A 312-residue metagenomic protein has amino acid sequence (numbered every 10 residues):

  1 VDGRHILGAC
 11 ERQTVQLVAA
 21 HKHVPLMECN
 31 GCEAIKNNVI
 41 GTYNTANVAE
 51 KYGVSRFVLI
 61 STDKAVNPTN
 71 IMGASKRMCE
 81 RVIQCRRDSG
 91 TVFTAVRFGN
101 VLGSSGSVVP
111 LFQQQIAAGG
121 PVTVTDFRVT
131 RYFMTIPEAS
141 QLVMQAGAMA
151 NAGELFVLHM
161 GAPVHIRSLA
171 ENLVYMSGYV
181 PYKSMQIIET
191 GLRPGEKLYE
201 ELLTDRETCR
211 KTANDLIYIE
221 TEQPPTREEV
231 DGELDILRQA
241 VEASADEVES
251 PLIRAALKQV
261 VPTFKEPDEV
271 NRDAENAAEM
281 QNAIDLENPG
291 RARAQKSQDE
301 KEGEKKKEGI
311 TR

Functional and structural regions predicted by a protein language model:
V1-T14: Conserved Rossmann-fold cofactor-binding substructure of NAD(P)-dependent oxidoreductases
E11, K307-E308: Low-complexity intrinsically disordered segments
Q13, S55, G153: Short acidic/polar active-site loop segments enriched in Thr and Asp
L17, H23-E80, C85-R86: Conserved Rossmann-fold NAD(P)-dependent oxidoreductase catalytic core, especially the SDR/UDP-sugar
A19-A20, I116: Short, small-residue-rich loop/turn micro-motifs
K51, E80-V101, S105-K296, G309-R312: Strand-loop microenvironment adjacent to phosphate/nucleotide-handling motifs in alpha/beta enzyme folds
Q295-K305: Compositionally biased, intrinsically disordered low-complexity segments enriched for polar/charged residues
